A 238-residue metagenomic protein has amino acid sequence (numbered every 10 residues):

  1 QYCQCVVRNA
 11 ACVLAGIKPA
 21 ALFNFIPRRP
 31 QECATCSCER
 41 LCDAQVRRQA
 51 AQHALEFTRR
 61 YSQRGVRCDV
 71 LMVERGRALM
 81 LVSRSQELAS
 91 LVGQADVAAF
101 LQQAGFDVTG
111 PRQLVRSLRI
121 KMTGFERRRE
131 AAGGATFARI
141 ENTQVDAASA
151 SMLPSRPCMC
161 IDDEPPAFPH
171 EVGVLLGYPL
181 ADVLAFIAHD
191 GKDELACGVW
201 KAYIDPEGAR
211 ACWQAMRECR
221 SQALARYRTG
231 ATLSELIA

Functional and structural regions predicted by a protein language model:
Q1-T35: Short, extreme N-terminal leader segments that mark the start of a protein/domain
A10-A15, R67-V73, L118-R127, D162-D163: Short, flexible, solvent-exposed loop/turn segments with mixed acidic/basic and small polar residues
K18-A20, R75-A78, P169-E171: Short, surface-exposed beta-edge/turn micro-motifs
C36-R112: A glycine-rich, hydrophobic loop/mini-helix early in the fold
C38, S117-E164: Intrinsically disordered, low-complexity terminal tails and inter-domain linkers enriched for S/T/G/P/D/E
P111-E126, C160-P169, E194, K201-R217: C-terminal alpha-helical interaction appendages
P166-A196: Hydrophobic/aromatic-rich, well-ordered segments within soluble, folded domains that form packed cores
V199-A238: Long, compositionally biased
